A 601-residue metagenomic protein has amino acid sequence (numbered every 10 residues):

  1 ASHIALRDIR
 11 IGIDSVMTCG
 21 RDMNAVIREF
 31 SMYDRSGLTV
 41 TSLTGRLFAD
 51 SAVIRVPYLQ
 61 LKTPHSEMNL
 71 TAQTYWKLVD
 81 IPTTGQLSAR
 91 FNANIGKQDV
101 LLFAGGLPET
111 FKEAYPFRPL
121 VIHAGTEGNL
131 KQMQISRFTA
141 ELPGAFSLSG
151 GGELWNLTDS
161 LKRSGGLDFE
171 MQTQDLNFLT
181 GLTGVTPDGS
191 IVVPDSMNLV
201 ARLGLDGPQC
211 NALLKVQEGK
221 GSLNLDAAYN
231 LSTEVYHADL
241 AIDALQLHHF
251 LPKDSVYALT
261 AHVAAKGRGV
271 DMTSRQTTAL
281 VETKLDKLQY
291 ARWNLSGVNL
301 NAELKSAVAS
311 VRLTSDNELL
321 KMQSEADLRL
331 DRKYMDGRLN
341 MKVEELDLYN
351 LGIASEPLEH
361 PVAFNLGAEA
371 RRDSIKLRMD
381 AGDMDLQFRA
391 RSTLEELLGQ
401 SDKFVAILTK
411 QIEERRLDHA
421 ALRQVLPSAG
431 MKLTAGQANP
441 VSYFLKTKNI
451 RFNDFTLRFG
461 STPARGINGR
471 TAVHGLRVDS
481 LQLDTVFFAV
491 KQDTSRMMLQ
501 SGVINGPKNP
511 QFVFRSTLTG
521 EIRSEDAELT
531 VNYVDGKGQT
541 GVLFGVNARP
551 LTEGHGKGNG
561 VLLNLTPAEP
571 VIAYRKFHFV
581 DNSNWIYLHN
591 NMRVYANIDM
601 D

Functional and structural regions predicted by a protein language model:
A1-M32, A49-A52, S66-D601: Membrane-proximal interfacial segments on either side of biological membranes
G37-T39, F117: Short acidic/polar N-terminal linker immediately downstream of export determinants
